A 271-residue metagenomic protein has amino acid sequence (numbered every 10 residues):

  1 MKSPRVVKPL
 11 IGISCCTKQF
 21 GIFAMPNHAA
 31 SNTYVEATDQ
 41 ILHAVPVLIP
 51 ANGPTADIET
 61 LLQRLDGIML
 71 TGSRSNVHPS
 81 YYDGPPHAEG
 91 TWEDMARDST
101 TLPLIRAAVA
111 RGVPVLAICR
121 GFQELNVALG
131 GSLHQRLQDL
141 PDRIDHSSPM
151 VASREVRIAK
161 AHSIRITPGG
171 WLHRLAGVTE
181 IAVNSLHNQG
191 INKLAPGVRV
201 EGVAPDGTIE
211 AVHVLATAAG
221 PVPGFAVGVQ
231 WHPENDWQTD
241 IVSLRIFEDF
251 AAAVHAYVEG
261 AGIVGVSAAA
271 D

Functional and structural regions predicted by a protein language model:
M1-L116, V127-H134, Q138-A182, N188 (+2 more regions): N-terminal beta1-alpha1 cap of cysteine-dependent amidohydrolase-like domains
C119: Conserved G/P- and acidic residue-centered "switch" motifs that form tight phosphate/ATP-binding loops in soluble
F122-L125: Hydrophobic, aromatic-enriched interface-forming segments
V227-Q230: Active-site-proximal beta-strand elements of phosphoester/diester hydrolases
